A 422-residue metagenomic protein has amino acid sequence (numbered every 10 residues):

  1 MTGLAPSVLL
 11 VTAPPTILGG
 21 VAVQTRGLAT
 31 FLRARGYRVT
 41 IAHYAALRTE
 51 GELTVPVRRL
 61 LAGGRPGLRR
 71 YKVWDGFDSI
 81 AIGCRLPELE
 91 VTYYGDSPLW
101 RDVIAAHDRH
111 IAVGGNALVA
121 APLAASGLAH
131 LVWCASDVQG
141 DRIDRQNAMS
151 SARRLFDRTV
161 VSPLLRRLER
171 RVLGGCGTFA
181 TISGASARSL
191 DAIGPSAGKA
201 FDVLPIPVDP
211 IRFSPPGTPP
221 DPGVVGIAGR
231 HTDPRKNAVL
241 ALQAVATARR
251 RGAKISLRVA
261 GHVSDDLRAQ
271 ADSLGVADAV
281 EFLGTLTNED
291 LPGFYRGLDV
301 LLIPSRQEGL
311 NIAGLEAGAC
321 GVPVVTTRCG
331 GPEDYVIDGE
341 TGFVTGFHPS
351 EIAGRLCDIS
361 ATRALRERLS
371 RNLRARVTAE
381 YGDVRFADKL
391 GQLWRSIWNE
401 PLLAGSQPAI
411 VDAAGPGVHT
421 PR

Functional and structural regions predicted by a protein language model:
R101, V138, L155-F179: Membrane-proximal helix-turn-helix segments that form the acceptor-binding/catalytic region of lipid-linked
A185, P207: Carbohydrate-associated surface elements
V208, G217-K236, L242-V245, R258: Conserved donor-binding/catalytic core segment of Leloir-type glycosyltransferases
R268-L286: Nucleotide-activated donor-binding/catalytic signature segment of Leloir-type glycosyltransferases, i.e., the conserved
T285-L286, G293-L298: Short alpha-helical donor nucleotide-sugar binding micro-motif in glycosyltransferases
R306: Aromatic "clamp/platform" in nucleotide-sugar-dependent glycosyltransferases that forms part of the donor/acceptor
P323-T326: Short hydrophobic beta-strand element within catalytic cores of glycosyltransferases and related nucleotide-activated
D338-G339, F343-S350, D358-R363: Conserved acidic donor-binding segment of nucleotide-sugar-dependent glycosyltransferases
